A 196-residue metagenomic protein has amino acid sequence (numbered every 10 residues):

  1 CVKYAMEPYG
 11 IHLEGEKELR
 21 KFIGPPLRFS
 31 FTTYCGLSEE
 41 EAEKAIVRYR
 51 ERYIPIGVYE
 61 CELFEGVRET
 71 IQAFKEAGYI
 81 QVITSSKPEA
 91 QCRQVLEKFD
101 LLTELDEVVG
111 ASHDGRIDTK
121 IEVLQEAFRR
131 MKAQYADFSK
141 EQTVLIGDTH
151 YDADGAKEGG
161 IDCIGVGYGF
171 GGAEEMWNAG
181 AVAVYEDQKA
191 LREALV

Functional and structural regions predicted by a protein language model:
C1-R68, A77: N-terminal helical cap/lid subdomain that shapes the substrate entry/recognition surface in HAD-like hydrolases
V2, T70-L96, V109: Substrate-recognition element of Asp-dependent hydrolases with the DxDx(T/V) motif
L13, K21, E43, C61 (+4 more regions): Non-catalytic, surface-exposed connector residues within folded enzymatic/regulatory domains
K17, Q72, V95-V196: Asp-based, Mg2+/Mn2+-dependent phosphohydrolase catalytic module
G24, R28, F64, R68 (+4 more regions): Alpha-helix N-cap/helix-start and coil->helix boundary motif
G57-E62, S86, D162-C163: Short, flexible loop segments at the rims of nucleotide/cofactor-binding pockets, characterized by
F64, S85-S86, I146, V166: Active-site-adjacent beta-strand anchor residues
